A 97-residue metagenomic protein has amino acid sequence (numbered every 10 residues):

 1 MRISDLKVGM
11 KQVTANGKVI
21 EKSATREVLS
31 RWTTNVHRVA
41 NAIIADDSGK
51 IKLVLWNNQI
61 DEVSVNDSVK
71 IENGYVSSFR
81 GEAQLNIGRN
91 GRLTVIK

Functional and structural regions predicted by a protein language model:
M1-S4, L55-N57: Short structured motifs
S4-I20: Short, glycine/small-residue-enriched coil/turn segments at secondary-structure junctions
D5-M10, W32-T34, I44: Short secondary-structure boundary/capping segments within folded domains
S23-T34, I51-K52, N58-K97: OB-fold single-stranded nucleic acid-binding module
N35-V39: Short, flexible loop/turn motifs enriched in small residues
A40-K52: Short, basic/aromatic beta-hairpin or loop at an interaction surface
